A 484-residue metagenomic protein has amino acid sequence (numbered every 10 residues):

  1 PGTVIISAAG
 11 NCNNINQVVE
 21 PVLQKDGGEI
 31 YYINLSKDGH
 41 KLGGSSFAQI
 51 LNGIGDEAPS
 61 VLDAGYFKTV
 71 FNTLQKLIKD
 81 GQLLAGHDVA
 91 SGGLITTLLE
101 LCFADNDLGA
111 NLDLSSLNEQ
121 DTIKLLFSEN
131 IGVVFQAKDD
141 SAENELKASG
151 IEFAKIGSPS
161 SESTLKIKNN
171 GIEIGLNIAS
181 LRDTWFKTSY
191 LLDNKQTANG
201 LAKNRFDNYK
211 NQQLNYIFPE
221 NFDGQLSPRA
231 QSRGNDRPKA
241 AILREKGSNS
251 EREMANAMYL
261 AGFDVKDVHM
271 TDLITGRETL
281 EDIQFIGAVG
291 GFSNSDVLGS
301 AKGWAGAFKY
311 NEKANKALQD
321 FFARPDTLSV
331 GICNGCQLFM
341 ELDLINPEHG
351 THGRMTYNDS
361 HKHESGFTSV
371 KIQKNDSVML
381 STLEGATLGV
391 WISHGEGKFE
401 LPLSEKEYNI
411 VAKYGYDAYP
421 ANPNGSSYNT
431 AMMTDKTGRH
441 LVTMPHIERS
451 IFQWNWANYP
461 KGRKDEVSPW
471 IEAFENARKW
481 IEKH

Functional and structural regions predicted by a protein language model:
P1-S7, N11-F127, D140-K239, G247: Intein/HINT protein-splicing elements and their conserved insertion hotspots or analogous self-processing inserts
I15-V18, I33, G39-S45, I95-L98 (+8 more regions): Short helix/loop capping segments that flank catalytic or ligand/cofactor-binding pockets
V22-D26, G39-H40, K76-K79, K124-E129 (+11 more regions): Solvent-exposed alpha-helices and their adjacent loops that cap or buttress functional pockets in soluble metabolic
E129-K138: Short cationic amphipathic helices and targeting signals
E152, D326-L328, R439: Proline-centered loop/turn at the N-terminus of a beta-strand
I156, G276-E278, Q319-D320, H352-H484: Amide-donor transfer/coupling interface in amidating biosynthetic enzymes
N169-I332, C336-H349, T356-E364, K371 (+2 more regions): N-terminal beta1-alpha1 cap of cysteine-dependent amidohydrolase-like domains
